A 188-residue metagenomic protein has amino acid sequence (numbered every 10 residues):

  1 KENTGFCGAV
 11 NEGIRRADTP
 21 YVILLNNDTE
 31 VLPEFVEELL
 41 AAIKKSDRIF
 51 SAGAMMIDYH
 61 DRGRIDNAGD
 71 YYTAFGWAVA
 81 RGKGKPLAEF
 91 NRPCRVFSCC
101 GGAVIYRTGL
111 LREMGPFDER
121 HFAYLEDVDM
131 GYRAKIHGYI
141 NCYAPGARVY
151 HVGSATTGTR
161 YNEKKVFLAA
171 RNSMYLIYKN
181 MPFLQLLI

Functional and structural regions predicted by a protein language model:
K1-A17, N27: Glycine-rich, basic loop-to-helix element that forms the pyrophosphate-binding segment of sugar-nucleotide handling
F6, L25, E30-F35, Y106 (+2 more regions): Hydrophobic/aromatic residue at the end of a short beta strand that borders the catalytic acidic motif
V22: Short aromatic/hydrophobic "clamp" motif used to bind/position activated sugar donors
T29-T73: Conserved donor NDP-sugar-binding/catalytic core segment of glycosyltransferases
S51-Y59, R81, A144, V152: Short glycine/serine/threonine-enriched helix-capping/active-site loop that flanks the nucleotide-sugar donor pocket
T73-F97, R112, M174: Short, flexible, basic/aromatic active-site loop/helix in glycosyltransferases
F97-R148: A short, conserved alpha-helix in the catalytic core of glycosyltransferases
I140-I188: Active-site-adjacent helix/loop segment of glycosyltransferases that harbors family-specific signature motifs
